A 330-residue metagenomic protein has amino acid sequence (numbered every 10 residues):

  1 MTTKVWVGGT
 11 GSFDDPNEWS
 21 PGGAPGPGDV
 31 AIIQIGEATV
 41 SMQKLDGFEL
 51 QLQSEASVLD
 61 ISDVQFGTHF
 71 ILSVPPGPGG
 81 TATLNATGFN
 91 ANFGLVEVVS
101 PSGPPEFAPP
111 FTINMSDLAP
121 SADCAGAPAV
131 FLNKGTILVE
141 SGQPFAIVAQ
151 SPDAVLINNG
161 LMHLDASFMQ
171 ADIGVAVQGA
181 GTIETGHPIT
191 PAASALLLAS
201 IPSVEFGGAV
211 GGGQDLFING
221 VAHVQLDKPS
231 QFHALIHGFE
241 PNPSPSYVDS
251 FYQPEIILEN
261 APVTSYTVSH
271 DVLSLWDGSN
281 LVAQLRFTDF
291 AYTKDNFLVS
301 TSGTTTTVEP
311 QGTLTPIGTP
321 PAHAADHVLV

Functional and structural regions predicted by a protein language model:
M1-G94, V98, F290, V299-H327: Solvent-exposed adhesion/ligand-recognition segments of exported proteins
D15, P21, I33, M42 (+30 more regions): Extracellular beta-strand solenoids
I35-S41, Y247-S274, G278, G312-V328: Short, surface-exposed polybasic-and-hydrophobic patches located at secondary-structure transitions
G103-P104: Terminal low-complexity regulatory extensions
N280-A291: Short amphipathic beta-strand/extended segments with alternating polar/hydrophobic composition
